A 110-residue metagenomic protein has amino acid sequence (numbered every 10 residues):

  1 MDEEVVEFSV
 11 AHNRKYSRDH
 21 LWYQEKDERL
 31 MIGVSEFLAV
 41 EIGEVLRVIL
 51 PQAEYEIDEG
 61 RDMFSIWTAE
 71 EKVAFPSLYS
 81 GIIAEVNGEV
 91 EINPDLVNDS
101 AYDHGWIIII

Functional and structural regions predicted by a protein language model:
M1-E59, D95-I109: Acidic, low-complexity mobile loops and tails
H20, E54, P76-E85: Generic structural motif
E36, E70, Y79: A short beta-strand motif that forms part of the nucleic acid-binding face of small beta-barrel RNA-binding folds
I49, E56-I57, W67, V73-S77: Small beta-strand-rich domains/subdomains or short beta-sheet motifs embedded in larger alpha/beta proteins
I57, M63-F64, I83: Generic structural signal for buried aliphatic residues
D62-S65, A69-K72, V90: Short, charged beta-turn/beta-strand-edge "cap" motif at the junction between a beta-strand and an adjacent loop
V73, Y79, G105-I108: Generic beta-strand structural signal
V86, E91-V97: Short, charge-rich, low-complexity interaction segments located in flexible loops at or near secondary-structure
